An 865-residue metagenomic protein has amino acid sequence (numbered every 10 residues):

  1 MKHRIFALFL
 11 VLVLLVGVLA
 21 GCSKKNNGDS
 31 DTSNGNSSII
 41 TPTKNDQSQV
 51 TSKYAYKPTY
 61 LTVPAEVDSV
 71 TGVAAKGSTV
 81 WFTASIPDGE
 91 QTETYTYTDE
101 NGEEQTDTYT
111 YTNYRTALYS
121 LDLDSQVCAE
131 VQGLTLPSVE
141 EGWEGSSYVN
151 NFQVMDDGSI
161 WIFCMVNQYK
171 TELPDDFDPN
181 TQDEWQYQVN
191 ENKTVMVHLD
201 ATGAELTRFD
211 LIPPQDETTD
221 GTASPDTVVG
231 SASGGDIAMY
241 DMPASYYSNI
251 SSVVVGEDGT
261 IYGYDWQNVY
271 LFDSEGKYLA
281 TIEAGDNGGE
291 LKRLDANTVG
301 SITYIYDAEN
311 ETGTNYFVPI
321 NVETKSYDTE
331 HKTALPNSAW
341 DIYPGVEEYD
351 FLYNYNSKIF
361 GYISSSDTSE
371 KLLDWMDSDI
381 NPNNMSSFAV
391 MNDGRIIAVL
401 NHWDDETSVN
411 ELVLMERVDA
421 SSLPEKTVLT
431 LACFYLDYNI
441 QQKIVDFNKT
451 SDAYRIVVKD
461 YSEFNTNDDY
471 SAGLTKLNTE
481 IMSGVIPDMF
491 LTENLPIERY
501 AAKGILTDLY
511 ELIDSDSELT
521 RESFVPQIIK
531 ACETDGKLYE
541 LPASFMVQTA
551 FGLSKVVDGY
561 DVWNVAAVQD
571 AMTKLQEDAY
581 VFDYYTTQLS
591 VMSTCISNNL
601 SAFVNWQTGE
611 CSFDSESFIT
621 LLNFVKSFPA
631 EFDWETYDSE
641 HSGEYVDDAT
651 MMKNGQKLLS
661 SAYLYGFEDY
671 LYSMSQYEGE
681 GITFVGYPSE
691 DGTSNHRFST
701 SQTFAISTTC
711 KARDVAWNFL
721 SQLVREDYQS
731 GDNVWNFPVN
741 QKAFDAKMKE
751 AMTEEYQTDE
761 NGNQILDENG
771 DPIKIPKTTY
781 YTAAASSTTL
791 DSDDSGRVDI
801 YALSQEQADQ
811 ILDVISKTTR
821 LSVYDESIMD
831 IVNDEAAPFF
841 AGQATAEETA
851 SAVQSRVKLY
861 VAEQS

Functional and structural regions predicted by a protein language model:
V18-G21: C-terminal motif of bacterial Sec signal peptides marking the signal peptidase cleavage site
S23-Y119, L123-Q126, F152, M165-Y169 (+10 more regions): Conserved N-terminal structural module of periplasmic/extracytoplasmic solute-binding proteins
V127-G145, L206-Y246, M376-S378, N465: Surface-exposed loop and turn segments in beta-propeller and other repeat-based domains that flank or scaffold
L495-T549, A566-A567, G681-Y687: Hinge/lid segment of periplasmic solute-binding proteins
Y510-S523, S601-L622, G686-H696, G842: Short, solvent-exposed loop/beta-turn-alpha elements that line the ligand-binding surface or hinge of extracytoplasmic
T608-V646, L671-Y672, I682-Y687: Glycine-centered hinge/linker elements that transmit conformational signals in sensory and ligand-binding systems
M674-T758, Q764-I765, P772-I773, K817: Extracytoplasmic/periplasmic substrate-recognition and gating elements
F698, N769-V857: C-terminal capping/gating helix-and-loop segments adjacent to ligand/active sites or protein-protein/ligand interfaces
